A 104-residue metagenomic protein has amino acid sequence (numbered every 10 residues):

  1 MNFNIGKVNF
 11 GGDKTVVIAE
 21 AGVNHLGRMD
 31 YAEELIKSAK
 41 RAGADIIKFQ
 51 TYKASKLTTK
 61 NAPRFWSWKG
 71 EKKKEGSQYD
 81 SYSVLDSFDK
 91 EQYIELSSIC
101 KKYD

Functional and structural regions predicted by a protein language model:
M1-I18, Y93: N-terminal amphipathic alpha-helix/helix-capping segment at the start of soluble metabolic enzymes
G6, R28-M29, K60-N61, D89-Y93: Active-site-adjacent beta->alpha loops and helix N-cap segments on the catalytic face of soluble alpha/beta enzymes
T15-I18, E71-Q78, K101: Structural/interface elements that position substrates and couple domains in central-metabolism enzymes
V16-I18, I46-K48, D104: Structural preference for beta-strand elements that scaffold enzyme active sites
E20, A39: Conserved, mostly hydrophobic/aromatic
E34-S38, E95-S98: Alpha-helical scaffolding segments of alpha/beta enzyme cores, especially the outer helices of TIM-barrel or partial
D45-S87: Glycine-rich, proline-tolerant flexible connector loops at the mouths of alpha/beta enzymes
E91-D104: A structural motif corresponding to the C-terminal end of an alpha-helix and its immediate exit/capping segment
